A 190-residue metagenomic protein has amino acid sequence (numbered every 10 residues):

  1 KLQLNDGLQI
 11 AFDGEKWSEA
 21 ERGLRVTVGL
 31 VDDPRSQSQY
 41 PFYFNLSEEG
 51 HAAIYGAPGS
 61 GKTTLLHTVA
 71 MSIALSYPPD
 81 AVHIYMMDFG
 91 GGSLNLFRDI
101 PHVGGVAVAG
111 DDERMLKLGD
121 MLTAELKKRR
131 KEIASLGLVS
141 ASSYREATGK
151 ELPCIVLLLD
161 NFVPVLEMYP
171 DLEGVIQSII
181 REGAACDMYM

Functional and structural regions predicted by a protein language model:
K1-W17: Interdomain "pre-motor" coupling segment immediately N-terminal to P-loop NTPase/helicase cores
K16-V139, A147-M190: P-loop NTPase catalytic phosphate-binding loop
